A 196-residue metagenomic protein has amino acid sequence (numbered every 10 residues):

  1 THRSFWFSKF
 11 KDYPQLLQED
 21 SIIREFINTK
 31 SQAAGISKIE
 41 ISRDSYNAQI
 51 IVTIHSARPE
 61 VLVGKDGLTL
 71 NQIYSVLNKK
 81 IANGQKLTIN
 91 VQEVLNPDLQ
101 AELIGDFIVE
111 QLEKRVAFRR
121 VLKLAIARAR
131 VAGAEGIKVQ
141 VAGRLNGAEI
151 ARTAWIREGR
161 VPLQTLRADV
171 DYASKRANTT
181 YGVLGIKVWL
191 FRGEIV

Functional and structural regions predicted by a protein language model:
T1-V196: RNA-contacting regions in translation and RNA-metabolism proteins, encompassing KH/S1 modules where present
